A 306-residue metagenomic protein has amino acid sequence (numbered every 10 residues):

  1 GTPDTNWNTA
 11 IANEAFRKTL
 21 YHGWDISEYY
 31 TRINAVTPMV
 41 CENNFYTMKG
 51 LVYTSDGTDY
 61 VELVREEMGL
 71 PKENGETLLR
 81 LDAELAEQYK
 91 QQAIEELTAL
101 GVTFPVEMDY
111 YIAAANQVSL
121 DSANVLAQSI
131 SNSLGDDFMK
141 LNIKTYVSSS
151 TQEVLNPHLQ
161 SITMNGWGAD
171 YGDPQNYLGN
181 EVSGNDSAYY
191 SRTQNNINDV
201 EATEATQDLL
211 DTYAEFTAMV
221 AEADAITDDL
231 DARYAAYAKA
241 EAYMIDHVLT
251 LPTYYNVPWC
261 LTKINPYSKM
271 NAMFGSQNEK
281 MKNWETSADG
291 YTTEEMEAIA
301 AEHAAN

Functional and structural regions predicted by a protein language model:
G1-E14, I112-V118, V125: Flexible loop/hinge segments at secondary-structure junctions
G1-T5, R17, F216-V220: Residue-level signal for cytosolic alpha-helical hairpin/rod architecture
G1-W7, Y60-T77: A solvent-exposed, charged loop/short amphipathic helix patch at secondary-structure junctions
D4-Y30: Extended ligand-binding regions for polar small-molecule ligands
A10-E14, R80, L210: Short, solvent-exposed loop/helix junctions and linker helices that flank or host conserved functional motifs
N13-R17, P105-E107, L159, V248-T250: Extracellular structured ligand-interaction cores
Y21-R65, A114, V118, S122-Q128 (+1 more regions): Detector for C-terminal structural segments
T37-P38, E66-M68, K72-A169, T212 (+2 more regions): Ligand/substrate-recognition segments at binding pockets and active sites
